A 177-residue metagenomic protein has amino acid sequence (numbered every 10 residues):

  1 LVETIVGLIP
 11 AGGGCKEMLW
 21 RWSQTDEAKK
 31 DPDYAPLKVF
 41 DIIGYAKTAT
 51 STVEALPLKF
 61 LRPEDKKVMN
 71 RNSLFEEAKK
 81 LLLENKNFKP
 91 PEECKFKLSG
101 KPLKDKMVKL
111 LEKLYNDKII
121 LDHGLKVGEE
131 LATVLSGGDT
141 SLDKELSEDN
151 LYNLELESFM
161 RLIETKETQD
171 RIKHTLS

Functional and structural regions predicted by a protein language model:
L1-D31: CoA-thioester-processing core
W20-K47, S51, P57, P63-D65 (+1 more regions): Intrinsically disordered, low-complexity segments enriched in small/flexible residues
